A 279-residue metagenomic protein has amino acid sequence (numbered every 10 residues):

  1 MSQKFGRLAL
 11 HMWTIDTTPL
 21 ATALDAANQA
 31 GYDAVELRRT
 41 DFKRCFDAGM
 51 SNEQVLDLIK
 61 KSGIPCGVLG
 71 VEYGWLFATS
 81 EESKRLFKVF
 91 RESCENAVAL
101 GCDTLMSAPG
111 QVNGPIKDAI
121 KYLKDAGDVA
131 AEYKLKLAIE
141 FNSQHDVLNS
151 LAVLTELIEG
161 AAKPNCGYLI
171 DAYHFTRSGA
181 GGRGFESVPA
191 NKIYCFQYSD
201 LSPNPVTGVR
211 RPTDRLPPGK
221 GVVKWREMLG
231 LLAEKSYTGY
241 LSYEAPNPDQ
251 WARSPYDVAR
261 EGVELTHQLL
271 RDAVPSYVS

Functional and structural regions predicted by a protein language model:
S2-T18: Boundary/entry segment of secreted carbohydrate-active catalytic domains
F5-R7, A34-V35, L69, D125-V222 (+1 more regions): Acidic/histidine-rich catalytic cores of soluble enzymes
L10, A27, V35, I59 (+8 more regions): Conserved, mostly hydrophobic/aromatic
H11-I15, R38-F42, V71-G74, P109-V112 (+4 more regions): Active-site beta-loop-alpha junctions enriched in small/polar residues
P19-T22, L58-K61, P65, L76-Y168 (+2 more regions): Active-site acidic/histidine proton-transfer and metal-coordination neighborhood in alpha/beta enzyme cores
T22-T40, L100-G101: Catalytic domains of carbohydrate-active enzymes, especially glycoside hydrolases
K43-M50, E72-V89, Q111-D118, T207-L216 (+1 more regions): Surface-exposed, active-site-proximal loop segments in enzymatic domains
S254-V278: C-terminal helical cap(s) of enzyme catalytic domains, especially alpha/beta-barrels
